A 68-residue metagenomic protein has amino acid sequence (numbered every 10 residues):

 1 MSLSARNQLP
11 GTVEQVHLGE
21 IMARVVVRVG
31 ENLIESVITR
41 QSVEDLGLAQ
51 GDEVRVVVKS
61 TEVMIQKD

Functional and structural regions predicted by a protein language model:
M1-D68: Non-catalytic connector elements of ABC transporters
